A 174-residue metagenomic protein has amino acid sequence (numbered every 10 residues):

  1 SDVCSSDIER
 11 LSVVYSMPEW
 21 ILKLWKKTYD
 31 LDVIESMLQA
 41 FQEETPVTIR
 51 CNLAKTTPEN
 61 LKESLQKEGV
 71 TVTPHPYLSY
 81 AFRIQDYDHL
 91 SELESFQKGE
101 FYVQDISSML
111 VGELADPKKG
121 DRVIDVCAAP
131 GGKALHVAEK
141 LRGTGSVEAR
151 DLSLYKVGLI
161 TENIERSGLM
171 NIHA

Functional and structural regions predicted by a protein language model:
S1-A174: S-adenosylmethionine
